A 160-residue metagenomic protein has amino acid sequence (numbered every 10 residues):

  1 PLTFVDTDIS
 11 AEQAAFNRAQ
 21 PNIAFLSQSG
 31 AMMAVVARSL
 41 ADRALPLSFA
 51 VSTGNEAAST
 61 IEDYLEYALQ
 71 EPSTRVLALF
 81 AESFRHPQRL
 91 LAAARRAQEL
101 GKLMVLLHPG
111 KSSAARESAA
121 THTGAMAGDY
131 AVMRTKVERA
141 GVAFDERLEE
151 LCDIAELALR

Functional and structural regions predicted by a protein language model:
P1-R160: Catalytic-core regions of core metabolic enzymes, especially those transforming organic acids/acyl-group intermediates
